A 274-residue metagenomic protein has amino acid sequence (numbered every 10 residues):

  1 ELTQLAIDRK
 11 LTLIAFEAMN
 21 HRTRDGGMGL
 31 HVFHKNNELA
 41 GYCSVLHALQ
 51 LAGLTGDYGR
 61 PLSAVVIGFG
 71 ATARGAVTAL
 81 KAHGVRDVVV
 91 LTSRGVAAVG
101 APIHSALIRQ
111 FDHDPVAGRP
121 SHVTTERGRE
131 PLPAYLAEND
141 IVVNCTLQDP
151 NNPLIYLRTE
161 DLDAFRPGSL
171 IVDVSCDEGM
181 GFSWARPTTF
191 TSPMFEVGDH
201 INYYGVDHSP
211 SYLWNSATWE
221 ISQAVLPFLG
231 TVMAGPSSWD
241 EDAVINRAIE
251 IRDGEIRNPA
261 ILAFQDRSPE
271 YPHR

Functional and structural regions predicted by a protein language model:
E1-T3: Acidic-aromatic/histidine active-site loop/patch
A6: Substrate/ligand-engaging "lid" and interaction regions
R9-K10, G84, P167, D199: Short, structured coil segments at secondary-structure junctions
T12, E17-Y58, L170, S175-R274: Adenosine-phosphate binding glycine-rich loop
F33, N37, V65, F69 (+3 more regions): Glycine- and other small-residue-rich loops at beta-strand/loop junctions that grip anionic moieties
L39-C43, I67, A71, G75 (+6 more regions): Conserved active-site and cofactor/substrate-binding residues in soluble primary-metabolism enzymes
H47-N144: Glycine-rich phosphate/diphosphate-binding loop of Rossmann-like nucleotide-binding domains
P102-D199: Rossmann-like adenosine-cofactor binding region
